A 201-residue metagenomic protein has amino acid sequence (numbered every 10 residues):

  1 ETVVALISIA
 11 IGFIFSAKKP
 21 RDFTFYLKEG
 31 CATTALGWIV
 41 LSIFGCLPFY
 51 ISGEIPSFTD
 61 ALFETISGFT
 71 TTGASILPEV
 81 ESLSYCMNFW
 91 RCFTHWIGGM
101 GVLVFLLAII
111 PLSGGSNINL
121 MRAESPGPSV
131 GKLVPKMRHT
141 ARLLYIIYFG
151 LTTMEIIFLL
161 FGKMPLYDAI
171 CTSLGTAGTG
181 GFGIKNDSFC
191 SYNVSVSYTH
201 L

Functional and structural regions predicted by a protein language model:
E1-D60: N-terminal alpha-helical transmembrane segments of multi-pass membrane transport and channel/translocase proteins
V3, K28, A32, L36 (+3 more regions): Alpha-helical transmembrane segments of integral membrane proteins, emphasizing hydrophobic/aromatic residues
K19, F23, L27, E54 (+5 more regions): Juxtamembrane loop-helix boundary motifs flanking transmembrane segments in multi-pass membrane proteins
V40-E81, Y85-N88, C92-R122, I147-C171: Transmembrane-helix bundle segments that line or gate the permeation/cavity pathway in multi-pass membrane proteins
F69, G115-M137, S173-G183: Juxtamembrane inter-helical linkers in multi-pass membrane proteins
C86-M87, C92, R138, N186-V196: Membrane-embedded alpha-helical bundles of multi-pass integral membrane proteins
P135-G150: Loop-to-transmembrane boundary segments
T199-H200: Conserved small/polar residues in nucleotide/adenosyl-binding loops
